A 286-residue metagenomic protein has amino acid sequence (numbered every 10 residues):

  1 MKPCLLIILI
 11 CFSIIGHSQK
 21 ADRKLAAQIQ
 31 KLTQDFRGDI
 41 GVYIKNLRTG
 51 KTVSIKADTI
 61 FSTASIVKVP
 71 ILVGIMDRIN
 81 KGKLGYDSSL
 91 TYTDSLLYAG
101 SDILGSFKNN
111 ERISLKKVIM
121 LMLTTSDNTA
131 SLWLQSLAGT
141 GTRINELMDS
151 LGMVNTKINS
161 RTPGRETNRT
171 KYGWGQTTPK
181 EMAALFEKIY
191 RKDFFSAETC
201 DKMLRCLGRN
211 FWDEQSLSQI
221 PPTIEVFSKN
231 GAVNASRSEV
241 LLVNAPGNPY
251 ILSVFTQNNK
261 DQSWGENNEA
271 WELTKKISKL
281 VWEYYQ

Functional and structural regions predicted by a protein language model:
M1-D22: Bacterial Sec-dependent N-terminal signal peptides
K20-Q30, D35, S136-L137, G141 (+3 more regions): Structured C-terminal helix/loop/strand segments within mature extracytoplasmic catalytic/sensor domains
K24-A57: A short, well-structured edge-of-sheet supersecondary motif
G41-K45, S54, P70, T91 (+2 more regions): Soluble periplasmic/extracytoplasmic beta-strand elements of cell-envelope proteins
G50, F61-L90, M122, L252: Active-site SXXK
Y86-I103, A138-G139, C206: Acidic helix-start/capping segments at beta-turn-to-alpha-helix junctions
L97-W133, G141: Conserved catalytic neighborhood of penicillin-recognizing serine enzymes
I119, L132-F186, Y190: Mid-domain, small-residue-enriched loop/turn segments at the edges of structured enzyme/sensor domains
